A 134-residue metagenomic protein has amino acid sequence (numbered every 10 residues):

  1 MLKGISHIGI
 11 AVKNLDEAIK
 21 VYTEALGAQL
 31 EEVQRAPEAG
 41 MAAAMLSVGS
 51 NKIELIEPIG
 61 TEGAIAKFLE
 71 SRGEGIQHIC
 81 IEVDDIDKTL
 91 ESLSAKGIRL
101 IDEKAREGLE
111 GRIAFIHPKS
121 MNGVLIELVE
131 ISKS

Functional and structural regions predicted by a protein language model:
M1-I19, E74-V83, S132-S134: N-terminal beta-strand motif that seeds the catalytic metal site of vicinal oxygen chelate
I5, V12, I19-Y22, L46 (+5 more regions): Short, structured motif recognition centered on aromatic/hydrophobic residues
K13-E38, R72, D84-R106: Extended intrinsically disordered, low-complexity coil regions enriched in Ser, Thr, Gly, Ala and often Pro
A18, L26-Q29, K52-I53, T61-A64 (+1 more regions): Short loop/beta submotifs within extracellular cysteine-rich repeat domains
G27, G49-E54, I81, V129: Extracellular/lumenal glycan-associated surfaces
A36-K52: C-terminal "cap" of GNAT-fold acetyltransferases
A44-M45, I81, L90-S134: Vicinal oxygen chelate
F68: Regulatory and interaction patches adjacent to catalytic/ligand-binding sites in large macromolecular machines
